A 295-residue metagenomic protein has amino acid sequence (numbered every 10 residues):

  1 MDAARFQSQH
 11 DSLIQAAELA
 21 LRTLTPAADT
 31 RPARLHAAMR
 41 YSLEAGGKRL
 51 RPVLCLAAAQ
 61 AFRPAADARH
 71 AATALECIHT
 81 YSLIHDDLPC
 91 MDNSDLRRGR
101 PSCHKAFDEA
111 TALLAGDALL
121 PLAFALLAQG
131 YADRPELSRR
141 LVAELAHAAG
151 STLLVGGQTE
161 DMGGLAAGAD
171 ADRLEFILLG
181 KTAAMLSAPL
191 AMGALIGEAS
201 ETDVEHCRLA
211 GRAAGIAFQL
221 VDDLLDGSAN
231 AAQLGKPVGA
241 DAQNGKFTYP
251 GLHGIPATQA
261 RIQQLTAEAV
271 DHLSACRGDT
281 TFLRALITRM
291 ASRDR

Functional and structural regions predicted by a protein language model:
M1-P26: N-terminal amphipathic/basic leader segments beginning at the initiator methionine
R5, Q9, S42, L174-I177 (+1 more regions): Non-transmembrane, amphipathic alpha-helical segments
T25, D29-V270, T281-A291: Mg2+-dependent prenyl diphosphate-binding active-site environment of isoprenoid biosynthetic enzymes
G278: Short phosphate-binding/catalytic loops that engage adenosine nucleotides
D294-R295: Short cytosolic juxtamembrane segments of multi-pass membrane proteins
